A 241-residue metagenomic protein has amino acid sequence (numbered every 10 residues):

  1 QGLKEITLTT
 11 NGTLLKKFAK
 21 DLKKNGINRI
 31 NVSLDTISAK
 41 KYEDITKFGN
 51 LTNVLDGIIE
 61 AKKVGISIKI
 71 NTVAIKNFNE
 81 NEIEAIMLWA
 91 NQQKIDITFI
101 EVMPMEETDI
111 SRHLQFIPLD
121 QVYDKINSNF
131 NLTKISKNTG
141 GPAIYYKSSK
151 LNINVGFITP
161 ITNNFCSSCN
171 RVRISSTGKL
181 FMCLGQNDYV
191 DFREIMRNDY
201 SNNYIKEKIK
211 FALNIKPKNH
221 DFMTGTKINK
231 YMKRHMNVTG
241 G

Functional and structural regions predicted by a protein language model:
Q1-I100: Radical SAM/AdoMet-radical enzyme domain recognition
L88, Q92, V102-G241: Auxiliary Fe-S-binding modules of radical SAM enzymes
